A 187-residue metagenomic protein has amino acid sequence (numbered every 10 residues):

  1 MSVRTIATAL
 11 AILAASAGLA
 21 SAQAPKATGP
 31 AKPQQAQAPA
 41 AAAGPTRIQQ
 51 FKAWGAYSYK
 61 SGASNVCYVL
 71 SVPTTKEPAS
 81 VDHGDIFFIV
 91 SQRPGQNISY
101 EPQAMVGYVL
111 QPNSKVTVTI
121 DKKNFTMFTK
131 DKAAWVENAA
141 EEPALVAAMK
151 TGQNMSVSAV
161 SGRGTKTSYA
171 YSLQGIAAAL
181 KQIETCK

Functional and structural regions predicted by a protein language model:
M1-Q23: Sec-dependent N-terminal signal peptides
S2-R4, A22-K187: A generic "folded-domain core" signal
